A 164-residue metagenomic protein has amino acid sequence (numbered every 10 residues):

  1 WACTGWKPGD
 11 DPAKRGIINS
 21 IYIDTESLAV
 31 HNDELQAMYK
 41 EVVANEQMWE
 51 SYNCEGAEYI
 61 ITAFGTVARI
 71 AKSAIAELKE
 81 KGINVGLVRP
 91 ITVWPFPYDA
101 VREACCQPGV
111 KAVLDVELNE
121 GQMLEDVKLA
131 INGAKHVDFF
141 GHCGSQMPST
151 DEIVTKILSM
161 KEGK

Functional and structural regions predicted by a protein language model:
W1-S51: Conformationally flexible catalytic loops at phosphate/diphosphate-handling active centers
M48-N84, W94-A100: Redox- and metal-dependent alpha/beta enzyme cores, enriched for Fe-S-associated oxidoreductases and cofactor-handling
S51-E55, E103-P108, L129, Q146: Solvent-exposed alpha-helices and their adjacent loops that cap or buttress functional pockets in soluble metabolic
E58-A63, K111-V116, D138-G141: Short glycine-rich or small-residue beta-strand-to-loop segments that form or flank ligand, phosphate, metal/Fe-S
L78-V85, A134, G163-K164: Secondary-structure transition/capping motifs at alpha-helix termini and the adjoining loop/turn into the next element
E80-A112, N119: Core nucleotide-handling region used for phosphoryl-transfer chemistry
E117-K164: Peripheral docking tails and interdomain loops at the edges of cofactor- or intermediate-handling domains
